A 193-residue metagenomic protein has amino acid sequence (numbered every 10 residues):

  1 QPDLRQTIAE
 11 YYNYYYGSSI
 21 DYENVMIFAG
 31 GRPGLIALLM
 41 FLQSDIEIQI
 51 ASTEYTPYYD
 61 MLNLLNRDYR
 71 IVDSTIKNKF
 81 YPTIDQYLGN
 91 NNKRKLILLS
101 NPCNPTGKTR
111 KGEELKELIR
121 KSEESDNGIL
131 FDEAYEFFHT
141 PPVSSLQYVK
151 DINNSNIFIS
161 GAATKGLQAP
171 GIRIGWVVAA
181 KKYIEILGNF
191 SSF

Functional and structural regions predicted by a protein language model:
Q1-S122, E136-I152, F158: Conserved core of the PLP fold type I
N101, I129-L130: Residue-level marker for buried hydrophobic side chains located in beta-strands that build the well-ordered beta-sheet
S122-E123, P170: Short hydrophobic "helix-edge" motifs at membrane interfaces and signal-peptide entry regions
E133: Walker B catalytic acidic pair
K150-F193: Conserved core segment of the aminotransferase class I/II
